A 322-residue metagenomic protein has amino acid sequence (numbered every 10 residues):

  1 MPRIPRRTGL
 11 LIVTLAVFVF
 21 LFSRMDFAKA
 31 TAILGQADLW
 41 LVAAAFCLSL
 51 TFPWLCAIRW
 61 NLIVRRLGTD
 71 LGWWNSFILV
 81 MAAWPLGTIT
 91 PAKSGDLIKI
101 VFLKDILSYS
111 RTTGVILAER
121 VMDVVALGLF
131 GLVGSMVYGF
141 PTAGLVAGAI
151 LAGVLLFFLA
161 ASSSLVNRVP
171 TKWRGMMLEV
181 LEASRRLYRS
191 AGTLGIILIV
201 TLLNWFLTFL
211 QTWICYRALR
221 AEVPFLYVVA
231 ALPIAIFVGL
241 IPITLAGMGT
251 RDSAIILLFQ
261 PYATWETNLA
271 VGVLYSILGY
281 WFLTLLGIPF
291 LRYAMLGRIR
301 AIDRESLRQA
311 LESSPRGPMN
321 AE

Functional and structural regions predicted by a protein language model:
M1-M81, V137-L240, T264-V273, I277-E322: Predominantly cytoplasmic-facing regulatory/coupling regions of multi-pass membrane proteins
Q36, D70, P91, I106-Y109 (+3 more regions): Helix-loop interface residues and adjacent transmembrane-helix termini in multi-pass membrane transporters, primarily
W54-R59, T90-I100, L226, G239-I256: Transmembrane helix boundary and interhelical junction motifs in multipass membrane proteins
V64-L71, I100-S110, G114: Transmembrane-helix boundary and interhelical linker motifs in polytopic inner-membrane proteins
F77-D105: Extended non-transmembrane interhelical loops and adjacent amphipathic helices of multipass membrane proteins
A82, L86-T90, S110-S135, A270-L286: Membrane-embedded alpha-helical segments of transport systems, primarily multispan ion/solute transporters
L97-F102, T113-I116, A126, V200 (+1 more regions): Hydrophobic alpha-helical membrane segments of integral membrane proteins
F102-S110, S253-T267: Interfacial segments of multi-pass membrane proteins
